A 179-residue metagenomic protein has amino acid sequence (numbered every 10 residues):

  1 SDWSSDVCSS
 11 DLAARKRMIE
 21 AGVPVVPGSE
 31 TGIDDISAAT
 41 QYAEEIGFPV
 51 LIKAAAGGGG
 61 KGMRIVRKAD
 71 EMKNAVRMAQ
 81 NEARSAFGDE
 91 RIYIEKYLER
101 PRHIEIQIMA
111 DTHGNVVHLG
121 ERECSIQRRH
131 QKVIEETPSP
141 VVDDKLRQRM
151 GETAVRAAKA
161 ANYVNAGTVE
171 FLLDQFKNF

Functional and structural regions predicted by a protein language model:
S1: A recurrent flexible, glycine/aromatic-enriched loop bordering the glycosyltransferase active site that acts as
S5-V169, L173-F179: N-terminal beta-alpha lobe that positions the nucleotide/phosphoryl donor in ATP/NTP-coupled carboxylate activation
